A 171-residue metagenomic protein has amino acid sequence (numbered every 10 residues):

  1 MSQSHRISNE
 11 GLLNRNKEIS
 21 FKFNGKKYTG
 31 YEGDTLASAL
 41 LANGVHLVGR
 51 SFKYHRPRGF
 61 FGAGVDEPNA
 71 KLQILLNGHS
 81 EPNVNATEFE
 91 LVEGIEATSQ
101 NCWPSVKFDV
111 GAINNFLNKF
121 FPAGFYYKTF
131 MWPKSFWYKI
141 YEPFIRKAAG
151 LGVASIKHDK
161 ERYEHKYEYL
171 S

Functional and structural regions predicted by a protein language model:
M1-K17, S38, A42, L47-V48: Terminal leader/tail segments of proteins
I19-F21, L72: A short beta-strand micro-motif
N24-D34: Short, contiguous acidic and Ser/Thr-rich linear segments
G30, G49-R50, Y54: General beta-strand structural signal in soluble alpha/beta enzymes
F52, P57, F61-S171: Fe-S ferredoxin-like electron-transfer domains and their immediately adjacent linker/connector regions across
